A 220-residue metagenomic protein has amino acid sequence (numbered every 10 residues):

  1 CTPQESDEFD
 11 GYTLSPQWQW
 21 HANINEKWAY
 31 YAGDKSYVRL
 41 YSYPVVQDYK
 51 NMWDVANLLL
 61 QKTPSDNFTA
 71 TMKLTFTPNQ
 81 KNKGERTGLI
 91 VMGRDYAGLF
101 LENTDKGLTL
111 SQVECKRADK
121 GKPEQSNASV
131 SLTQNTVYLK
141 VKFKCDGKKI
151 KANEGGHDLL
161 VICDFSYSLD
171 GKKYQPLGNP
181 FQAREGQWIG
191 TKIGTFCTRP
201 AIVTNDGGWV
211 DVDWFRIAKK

Functional and structural regions predicted by a protein language model:
C1-K220: Extracellular glycan-recognition regions
